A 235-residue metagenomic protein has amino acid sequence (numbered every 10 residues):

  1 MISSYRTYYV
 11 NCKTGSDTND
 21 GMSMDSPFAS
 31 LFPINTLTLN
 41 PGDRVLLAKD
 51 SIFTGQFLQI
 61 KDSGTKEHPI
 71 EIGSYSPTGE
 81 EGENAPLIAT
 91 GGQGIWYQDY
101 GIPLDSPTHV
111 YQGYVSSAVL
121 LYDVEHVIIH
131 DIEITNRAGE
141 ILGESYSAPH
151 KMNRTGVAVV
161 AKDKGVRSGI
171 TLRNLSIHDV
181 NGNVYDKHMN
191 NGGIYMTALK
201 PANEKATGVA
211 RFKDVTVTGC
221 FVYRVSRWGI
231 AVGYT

Functional and structural regions predicted by a protein language model:
M1-S4: Mature N-terminal, pre-catalytic/accessory segment of carbohydrate-active enzymes
R6, D43, Q56, H68-I70 (+7 more regions): The right-handed parallel beta-helix/beta-solenoid scaffold, focusing on the short coil/turn and N-cap positions
Y9-N11, A231: Structural recognition of the beta-strand scaffold that forms the well-ordered cores of secreted hydrolase catalytic
C12-A48, I52-T54: Acidic Gly/Asp/Thr-rich repetitive segments characteristic of extracellular carbohydrate-active and adhesion proteins
F57-I60, Q93-L120, G143-D163, Y185-F212 (+1 more regions): Extracellular beta-strand/beta-solenoid scaffold signature
S63-H150, D179-Y185: Right-handed parallel beta-helix/beta-spiral solenoid domain characteristic of secreted/periplasmic
P69, G73, E125-N136, G165-N181 (+2 more regions): Right-handed parallel beta-helix
